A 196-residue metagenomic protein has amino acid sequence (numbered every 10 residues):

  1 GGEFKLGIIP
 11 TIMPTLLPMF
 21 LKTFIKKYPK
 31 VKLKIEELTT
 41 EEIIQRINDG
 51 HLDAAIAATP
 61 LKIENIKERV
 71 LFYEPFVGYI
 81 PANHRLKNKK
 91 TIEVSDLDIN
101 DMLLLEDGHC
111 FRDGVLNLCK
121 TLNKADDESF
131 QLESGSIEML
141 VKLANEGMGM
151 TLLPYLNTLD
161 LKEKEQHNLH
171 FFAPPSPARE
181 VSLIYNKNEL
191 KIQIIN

Functional and structural regions predicted by a protein language model:
G2-Y28, K32-E37, E41-Q45, G114 (+2 more regions): N-terminal winged-helix
L16, N168-N196: A late-sequence structural motif
M19-T23, T40-F76, I80, L140 (+2 more regions): Short beta-strand-centered segments that line the small-molecule binding cleft or hinge of alpha/beta clamshell
K32-T39, A58-T59, A125-S136: Short beta-strand-to-loop elements that line the ligand-binding cleft of bilobed periplasmic-binding protein-like
L38, L52-A58, G135, L152-P154 (+1 more regions): Short beta-strand and adjacent tight-turn residues that come in two discontinuous sequence segments and form the edges
N65-M102: Flexible hinge/capping segments at coil-to-helix
K67-V77, S129, T151, Y155-T158 (+1 more regions): Short beta-strand->loop
D101-N123, Y155, K191-I192: Secondary-structure junction motif
